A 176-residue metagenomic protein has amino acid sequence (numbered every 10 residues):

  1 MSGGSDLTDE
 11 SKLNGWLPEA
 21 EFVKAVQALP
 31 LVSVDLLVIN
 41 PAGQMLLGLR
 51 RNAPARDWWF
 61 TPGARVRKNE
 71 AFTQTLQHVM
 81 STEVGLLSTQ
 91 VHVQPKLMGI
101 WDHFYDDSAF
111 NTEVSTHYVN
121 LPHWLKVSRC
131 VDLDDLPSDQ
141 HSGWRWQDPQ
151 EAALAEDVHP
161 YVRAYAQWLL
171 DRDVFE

Functional and structural regions predicted by a protein language model:
S2-D35, E113: Acidic, metal-coordinating catalytic segment for phosphate/diphosphate chemistry, firing primarily on the Nudix
A20-M45, R65, V119-N120, W124-K126: Conserved N-terminal beta-strand and adjoining loop/helix that marks the start of the Nudix/MutT-like hydrolase domain
L29-S33, R56, T61, H92 (+1 more regions): Short connector loops at helix/strand junctions that flank enzyme active sites, especially segments positioning acidic
P30, K68, F72, V158 (+1 more regions): Hydrophobic (often cysteine-bearing) scaffold residues that line and stabilize catalytic clefts of nucleotide/cofactor
I39-M45, A53-A55, R67, W101-D106 (+1 more regions): Short, charged/polar surface micro-motifs in flexible loops or helix N-caps
Q44-L87: Conserved Nudix-box catalytic region and its N-terminal flanking loop in Nudix hydrolases and closely related
G85-V131: Active-site segment of metal-dependent pyrophosphate-handling enzymes, primarily the Nudix hydrolase catalytic core
P122-K126, L133-W168: NUDIX/MutT-family hydrolases
